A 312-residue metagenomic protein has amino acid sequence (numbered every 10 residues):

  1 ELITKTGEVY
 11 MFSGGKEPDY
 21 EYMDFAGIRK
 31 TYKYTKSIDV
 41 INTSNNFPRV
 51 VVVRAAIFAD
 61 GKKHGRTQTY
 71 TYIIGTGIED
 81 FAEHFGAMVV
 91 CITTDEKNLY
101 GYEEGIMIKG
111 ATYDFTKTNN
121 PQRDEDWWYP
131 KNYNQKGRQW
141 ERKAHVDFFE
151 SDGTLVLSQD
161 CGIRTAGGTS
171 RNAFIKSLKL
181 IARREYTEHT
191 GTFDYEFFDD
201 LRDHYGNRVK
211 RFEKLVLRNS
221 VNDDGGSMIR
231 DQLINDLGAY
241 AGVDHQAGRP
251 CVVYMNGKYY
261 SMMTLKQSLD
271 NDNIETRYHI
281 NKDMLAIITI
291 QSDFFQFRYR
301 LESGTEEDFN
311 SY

Functional and structural regions predicted by a protein language model:
E1-Q135, E141-K143, F148-E150, L157-Q159: Short, compositionally stereotyped local motifs that mark structural "simplifiers"
I3, S13-G14, R66-Q68, Y102-G105 (+5 more regions): Short, solvent-exposed loop/turn and secondary-structure capping segments
F47, R138, I229-Q232, V243-A247: Short, glycine/acidic-rich beta->alpha junctions
A56-F58, G75, T93-K97, K143 (+7 more regions): Structured loops at beta-to-helix junctions and adjacent beta-edge loops in soluble globular domains
Y129-N134, A166-T169, S220-G225: Active-site rim elements
A144-D152, I229-V243: Zn2+-dependent metallopeptidase catalytic core
V156-R171: Solvent-exposed edge beta-strands and adjacent loop segments that serve as assembly or binding interfaces
A173, S177-D224, Y240-Q246, V252-Y312: Internal "kinase-insert"/substrate-recognition segments embedded within catalytic cores of ATP-dependent enzymes
